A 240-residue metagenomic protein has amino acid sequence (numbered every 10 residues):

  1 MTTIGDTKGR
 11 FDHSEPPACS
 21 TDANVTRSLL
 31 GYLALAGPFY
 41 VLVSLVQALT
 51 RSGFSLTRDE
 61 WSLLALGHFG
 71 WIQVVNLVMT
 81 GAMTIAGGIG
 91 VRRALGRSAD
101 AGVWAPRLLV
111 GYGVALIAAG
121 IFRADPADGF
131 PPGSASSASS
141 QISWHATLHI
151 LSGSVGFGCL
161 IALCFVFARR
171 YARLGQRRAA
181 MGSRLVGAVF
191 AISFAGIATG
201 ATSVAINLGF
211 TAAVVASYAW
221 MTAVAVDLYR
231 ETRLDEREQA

Functional and structural regions predicted by a protein language model:
T2-T3, R10-Q239: Hydrophobic, aromatic-enriched alpha-helical segments typical of multi-pass transmembrane helices
